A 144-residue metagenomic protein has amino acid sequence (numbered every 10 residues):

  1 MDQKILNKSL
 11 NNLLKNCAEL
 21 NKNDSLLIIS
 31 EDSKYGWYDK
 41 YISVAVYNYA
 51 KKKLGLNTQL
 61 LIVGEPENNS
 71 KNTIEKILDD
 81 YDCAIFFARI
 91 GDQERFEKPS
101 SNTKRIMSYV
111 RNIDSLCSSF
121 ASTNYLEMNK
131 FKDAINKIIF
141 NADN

Functional and structural regions predicted by a protein language model:
M1-N144: Active-site bordering "gate/hinge" segments that shape substrate access to catalytic or cofactor-binding pockets
